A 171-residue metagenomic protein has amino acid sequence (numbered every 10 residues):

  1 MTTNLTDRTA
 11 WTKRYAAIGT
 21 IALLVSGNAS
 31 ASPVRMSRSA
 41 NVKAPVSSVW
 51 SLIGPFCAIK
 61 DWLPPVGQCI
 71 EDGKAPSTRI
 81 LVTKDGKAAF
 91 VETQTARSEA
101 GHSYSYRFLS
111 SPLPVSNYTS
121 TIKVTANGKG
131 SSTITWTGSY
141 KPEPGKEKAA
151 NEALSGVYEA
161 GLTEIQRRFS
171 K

Functional and structural regions predicted by a protein language model:
T2-A17: Bacterial N-terminal signal peptides that target proteins for export
Y15-S26: Bacterial N-terminal signal peptides
G19, T133, T137-K171: A conserved amphipathic terminal alpha-helix motif
G27-K74, K171: Hydrophobic ligand-binding cavity/cleft-lining segments
A40-S47, I53, P114, K148-E159: Soluble non-cytosolic domains of exported or imported proteins
V49-L52, I59, R79, Q94 (+3 more regions): Hydrophobic pocket/interface hotspot
G54-D61, E99, E159-S170: Sec-exported extracytoplasmic/periplasmic mature domains
I70-E71, K84-S131, S139-K141: Hydrophobic-ligand binding "helix-grip"
